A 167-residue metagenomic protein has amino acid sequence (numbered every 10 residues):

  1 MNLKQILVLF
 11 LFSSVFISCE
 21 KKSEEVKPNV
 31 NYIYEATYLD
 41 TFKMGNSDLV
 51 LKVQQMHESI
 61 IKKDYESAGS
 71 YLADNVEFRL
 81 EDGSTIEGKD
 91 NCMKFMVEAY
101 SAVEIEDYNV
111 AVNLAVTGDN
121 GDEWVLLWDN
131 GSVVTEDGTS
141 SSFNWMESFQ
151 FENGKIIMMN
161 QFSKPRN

Functional and structural regions predicted by a protein language model:
M1-I17: Sec-dependent bacterial lipoprotein signal peptides
C19-K62, E66, S70: Short, low-complexity N-terminal intrinsically disordered segments enriched in polar/charged residues
S23-K27, S142-N167: Short beta-strand edge/turn micro-motifs at domain boundaries
Y34, Y65-L114: A solvent-exposed, acidic/Ser-Thr-rich amphipathic alpha-helical stretch
L72, D82, D129-G131, E147 (+1 more regions): A mature extracytoplasmic/lumenal domain signature
A115-N120: Acidic pyrophosphate-coordinating catalytic loop
G121-G131: A short hydrophobic beta-strand element
S132-S142: Short, cysteine-centered beta-strand-loop-beta hairpins and adjacent loop/turn segments enriched in charged/polar
